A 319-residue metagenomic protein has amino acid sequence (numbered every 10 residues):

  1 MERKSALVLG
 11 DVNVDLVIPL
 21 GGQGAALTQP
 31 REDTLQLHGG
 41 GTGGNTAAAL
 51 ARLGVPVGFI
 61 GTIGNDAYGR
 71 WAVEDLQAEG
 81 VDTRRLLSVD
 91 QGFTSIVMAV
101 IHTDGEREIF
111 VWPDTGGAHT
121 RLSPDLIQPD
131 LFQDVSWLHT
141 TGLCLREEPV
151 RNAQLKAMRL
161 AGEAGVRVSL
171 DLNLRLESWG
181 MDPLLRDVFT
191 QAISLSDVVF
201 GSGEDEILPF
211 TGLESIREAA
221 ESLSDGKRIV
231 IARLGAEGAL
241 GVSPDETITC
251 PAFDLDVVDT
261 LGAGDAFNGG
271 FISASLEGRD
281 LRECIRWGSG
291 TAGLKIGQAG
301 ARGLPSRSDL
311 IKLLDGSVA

Functional and structural regions predicted by a protein language model:
M1-L7, R31, R159-E163, G212-A319: Conserved phosphate-binding/catalytic region of the ribokinase-like
M1-V81, V97, D256-V257: Glycine-rich phosphate/adenosyl-contacting loop at the front of the ribokinase-like
A51, Q77, R159-E163, I193 (+1 more regions): Anion (oxyanion) recognition and catalysis
V57, T83, V168-L170, F200 (+1 more regions): Hydrophobic beta-strand scaffold residues
G61-N65, R84-F93, I231-L234: Beta-strand->loop->alpha-helix junctions that form or flank phosphate-binding loops in nucleotide-handling enzymes
A99-E148: Conserved phosphate-binding/catalytic loop of the ribokinase/pfkB sugar-kinase fold
D130-L131, Q191-A192, L223: Structural alpha-helical scaffold elements that stabilize or flank donor/cofactor-binding regions in carbohydrate
W137-E218, E237-A239: Conserved beta-alpha-beta core of the PfkB/ribokinase-like small-molecule kinase fold
